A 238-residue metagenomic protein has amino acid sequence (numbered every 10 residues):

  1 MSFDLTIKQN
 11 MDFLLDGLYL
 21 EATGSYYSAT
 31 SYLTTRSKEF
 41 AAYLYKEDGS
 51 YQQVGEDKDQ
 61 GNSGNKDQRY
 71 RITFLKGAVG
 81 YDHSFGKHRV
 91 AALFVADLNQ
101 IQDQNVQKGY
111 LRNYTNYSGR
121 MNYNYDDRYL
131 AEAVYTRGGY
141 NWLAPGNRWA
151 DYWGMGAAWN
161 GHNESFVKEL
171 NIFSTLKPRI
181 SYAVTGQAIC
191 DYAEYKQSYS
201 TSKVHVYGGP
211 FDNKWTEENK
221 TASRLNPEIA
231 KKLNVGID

Functional and structural regions predicted by a protein language model:
M1-S37, S50-D238: Extracellular/periplasmic, surface-exposed regions of secreted and cell-surface proteins
A42-Y43: Active-site-proximal polar cores
